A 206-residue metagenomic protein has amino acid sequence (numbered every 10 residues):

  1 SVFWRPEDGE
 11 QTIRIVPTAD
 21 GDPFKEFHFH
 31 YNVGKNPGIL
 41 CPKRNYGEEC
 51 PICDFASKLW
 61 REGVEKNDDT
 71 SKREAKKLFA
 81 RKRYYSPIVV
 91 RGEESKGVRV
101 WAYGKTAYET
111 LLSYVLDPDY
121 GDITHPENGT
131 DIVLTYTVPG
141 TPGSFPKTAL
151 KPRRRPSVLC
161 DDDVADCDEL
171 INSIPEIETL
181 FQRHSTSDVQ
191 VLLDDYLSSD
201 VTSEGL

Functional and structural regions predicted by a protein language model:
S1-D122, R183-V191, D195: OB-fold ssDNA-binding interfaces and closely related basic DNA-contact patches used across DNA replication/repair
R91-L206: Compact mixed alphabeta submodule
